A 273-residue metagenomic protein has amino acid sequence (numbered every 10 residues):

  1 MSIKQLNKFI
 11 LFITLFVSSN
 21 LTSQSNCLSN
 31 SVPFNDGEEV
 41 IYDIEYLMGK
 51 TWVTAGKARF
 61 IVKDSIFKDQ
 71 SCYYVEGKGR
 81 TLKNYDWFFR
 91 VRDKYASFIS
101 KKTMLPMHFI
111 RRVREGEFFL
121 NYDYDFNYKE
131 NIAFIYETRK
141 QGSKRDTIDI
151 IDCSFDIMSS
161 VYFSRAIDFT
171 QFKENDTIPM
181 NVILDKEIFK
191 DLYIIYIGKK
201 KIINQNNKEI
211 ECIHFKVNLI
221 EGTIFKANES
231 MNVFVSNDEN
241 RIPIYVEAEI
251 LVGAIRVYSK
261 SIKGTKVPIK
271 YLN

Functional and structural regions predicted by a protein language model:
S2-I10: Bacterial N-terminal signal peptides that target proteins for export
I3, S19-Q24: Compositionally biased regions
K8, L21, G37, Q70 (+2 more regions): Short linear motifs in intrinsically disordered/low-complexity regions
I10-N20: Bacterial N-terminal signal peptides
Q24-Y128, F169-N273: Acidic, serine/threonine-rich low-complexity disordered tracts
Y128-K186: Active-site/ligand-binding surface loops and adjacent short beta/alpha elements that line catalytic pockets across
